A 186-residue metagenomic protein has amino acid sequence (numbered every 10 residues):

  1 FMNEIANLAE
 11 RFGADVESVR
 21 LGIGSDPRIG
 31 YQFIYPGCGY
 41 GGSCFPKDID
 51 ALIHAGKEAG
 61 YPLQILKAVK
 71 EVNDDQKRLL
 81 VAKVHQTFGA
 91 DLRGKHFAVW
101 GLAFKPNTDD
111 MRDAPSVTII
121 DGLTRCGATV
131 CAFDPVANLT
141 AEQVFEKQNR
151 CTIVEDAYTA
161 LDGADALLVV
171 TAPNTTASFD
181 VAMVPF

Functional and structural regions predicted by a protein language model:
F1-F186: Structural/interface elements that position substrates and couple domains in central-metabolism enzymes
